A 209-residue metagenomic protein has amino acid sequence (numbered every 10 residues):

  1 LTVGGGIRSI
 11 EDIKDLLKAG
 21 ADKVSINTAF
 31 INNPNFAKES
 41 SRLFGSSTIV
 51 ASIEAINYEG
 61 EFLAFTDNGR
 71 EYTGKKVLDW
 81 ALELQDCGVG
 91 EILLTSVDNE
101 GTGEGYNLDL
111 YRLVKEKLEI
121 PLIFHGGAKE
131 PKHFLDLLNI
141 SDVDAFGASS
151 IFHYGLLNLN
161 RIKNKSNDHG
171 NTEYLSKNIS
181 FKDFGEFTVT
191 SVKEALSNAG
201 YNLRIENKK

Functional and structural regions predicted by a protein language model:
L1-T2, F36-E54, G103-E130, F184 (+3 more regions): Alpha-helix-loop-beta-strand connector modules within alpha/beta enzyme cores
L1-T2, I7-V24, D109-A148: Catalytic cores of alpha/beta
G6, E59, N99-E104, Y154: Short, small-residue-enriched loops and turns at beta-alpha junctions that line or gate enzyme active sites
I10, N33-P34, G74-L78, L108 (+2 more regions): Structural motif corresponding to alpha-helix initiation and N-cap regions
K14, F36-K38, E61-A64, G103-G105 (+2 more regions): Short, well-ordered secondary-structure micro-motifs
L17, D22-L94, D98-N99, G200: Conserved anion-binding
I31-N32, Y58, E130, F152-L156: Short gly/pro/ser/thr-enriched loop/turn and capping motifs at secondary-structure boundaries
A37-F44, D136-S141, A145, F152-N207: C-terminal helical cap(s) of enzyme catalytic domains, especially alpha/beta-barrels
